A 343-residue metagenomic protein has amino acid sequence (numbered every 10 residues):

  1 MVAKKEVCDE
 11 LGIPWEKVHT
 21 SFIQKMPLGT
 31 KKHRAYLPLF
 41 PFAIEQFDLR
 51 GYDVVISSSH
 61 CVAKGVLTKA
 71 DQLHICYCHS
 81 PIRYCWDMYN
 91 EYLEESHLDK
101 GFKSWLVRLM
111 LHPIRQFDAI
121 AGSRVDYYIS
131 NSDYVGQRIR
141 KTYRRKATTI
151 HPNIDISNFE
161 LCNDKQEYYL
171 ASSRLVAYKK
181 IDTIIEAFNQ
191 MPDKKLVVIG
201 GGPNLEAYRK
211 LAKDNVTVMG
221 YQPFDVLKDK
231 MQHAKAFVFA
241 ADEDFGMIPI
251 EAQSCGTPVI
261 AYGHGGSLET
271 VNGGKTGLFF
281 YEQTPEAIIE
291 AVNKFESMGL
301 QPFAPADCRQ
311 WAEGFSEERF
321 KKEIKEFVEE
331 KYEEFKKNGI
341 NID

Functional and structural regions predicted by a protein language model:
M1-K64: Active-site donor-binding segments of glycosyltransferases and PAPS-dependent sulfotransferases
E95-Y128: Membrane-proximal helix-turn-helix segments that form the acceptor-binding/catalytic region of lipid-linked
E160-K179, I185-M191, V197: Conserved donor-binding/catalytic core segment of Leloir-type glycosyltransferases
E206-K228: Nucleotide-activated donor-binding/catalytic signature segment of Leloir-type glycosyltransferases, i.e., the conserved
Q232-D244, T257: Acidic donor-binding loop of glycosyltransferase active sites
P258-Y262, V271: Short hydrophobic beta-strand element within catalytic cores of glycosyltransferases and related nucleotide-activated
G273-G274, L278-E286, N293-L300: Conserved acidic donor-binding segment of nucleotide-sugar-dependent glycosyltransferases
Q283-E286, L300-D343: A charged, aromatic-enriched C-terminal amphipathic alpha-helix characteristic of glycosyltransferases across folds
